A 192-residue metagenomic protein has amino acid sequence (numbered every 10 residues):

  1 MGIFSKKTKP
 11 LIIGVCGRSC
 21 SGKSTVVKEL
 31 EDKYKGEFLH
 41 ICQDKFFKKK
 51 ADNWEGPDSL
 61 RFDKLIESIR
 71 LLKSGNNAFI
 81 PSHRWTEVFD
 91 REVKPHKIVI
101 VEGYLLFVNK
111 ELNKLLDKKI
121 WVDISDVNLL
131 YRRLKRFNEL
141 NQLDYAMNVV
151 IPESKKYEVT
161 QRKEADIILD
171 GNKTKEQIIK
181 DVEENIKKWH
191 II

Functional and structural regions predicted by a protein language model:
V15: Hydrophobic anchor at the beta1->P-loop junction of P-loop NTPases
R18: P-loop (Walker A) phosphate-binding loop of NTP-binding proteins
K23: Conserved lysine of the Walker
V26: Hydrophobic positions on the alpha1 helix immediately C-terminal to the Walker A/P-loop
G36-K50: Short beta-strand-centered segment that lines the nucleotide-binding/catalytic pocket of NTP-utilizing
K48-V88, I98: Conserved nucleotide-sensing/catalytic segment adjacent to the nucleotide-binding pocket in NTP-handling enzymes
E92-F137: ATP-dependent NMP and nucleoside kinases share a basic, alpha-helical "lid"
L140-E184: Small-molecule kinase domains that catalyze NTP-dependent phosphoryl transfer to phosphate-bearing small molecules
